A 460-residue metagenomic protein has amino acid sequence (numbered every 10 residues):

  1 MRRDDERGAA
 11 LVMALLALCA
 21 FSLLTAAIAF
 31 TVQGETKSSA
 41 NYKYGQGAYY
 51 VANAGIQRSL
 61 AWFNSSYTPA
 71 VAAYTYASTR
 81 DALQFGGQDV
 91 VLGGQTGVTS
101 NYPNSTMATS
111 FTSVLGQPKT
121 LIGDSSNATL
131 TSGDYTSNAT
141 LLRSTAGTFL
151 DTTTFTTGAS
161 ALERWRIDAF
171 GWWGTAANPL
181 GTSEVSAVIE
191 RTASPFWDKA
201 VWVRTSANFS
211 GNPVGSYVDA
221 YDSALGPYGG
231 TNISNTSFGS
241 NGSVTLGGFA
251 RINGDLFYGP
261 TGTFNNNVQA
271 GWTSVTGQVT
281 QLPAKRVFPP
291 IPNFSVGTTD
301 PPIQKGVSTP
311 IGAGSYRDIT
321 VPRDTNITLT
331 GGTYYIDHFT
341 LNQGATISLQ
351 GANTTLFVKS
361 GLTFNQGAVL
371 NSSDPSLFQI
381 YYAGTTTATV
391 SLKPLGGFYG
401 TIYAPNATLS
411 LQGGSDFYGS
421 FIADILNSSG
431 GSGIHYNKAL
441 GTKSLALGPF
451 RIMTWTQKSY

Functional and structural regions predicted by a protein language model:
R2-D198, W202, G448-Y460: Beta-strand/loop motifs with alternating small/hydrophobic and polar/acidic residues, enriched in the first structured
V98-S126, T131, L142-R143, R166 (+2 more regions): Primarily marks folded extracellular/lumenal domains of secretory and cell-surface proteins
